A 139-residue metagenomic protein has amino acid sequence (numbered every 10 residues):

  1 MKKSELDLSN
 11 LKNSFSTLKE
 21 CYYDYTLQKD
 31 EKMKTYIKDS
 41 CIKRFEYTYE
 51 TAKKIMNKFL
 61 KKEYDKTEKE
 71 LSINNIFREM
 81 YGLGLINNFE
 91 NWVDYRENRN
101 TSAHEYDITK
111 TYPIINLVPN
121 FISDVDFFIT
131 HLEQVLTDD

Functional and structural regions predicted by a protein language model:
M1-D139: Solvent-exposed interaction patches of small proteins and small membrane subunits
